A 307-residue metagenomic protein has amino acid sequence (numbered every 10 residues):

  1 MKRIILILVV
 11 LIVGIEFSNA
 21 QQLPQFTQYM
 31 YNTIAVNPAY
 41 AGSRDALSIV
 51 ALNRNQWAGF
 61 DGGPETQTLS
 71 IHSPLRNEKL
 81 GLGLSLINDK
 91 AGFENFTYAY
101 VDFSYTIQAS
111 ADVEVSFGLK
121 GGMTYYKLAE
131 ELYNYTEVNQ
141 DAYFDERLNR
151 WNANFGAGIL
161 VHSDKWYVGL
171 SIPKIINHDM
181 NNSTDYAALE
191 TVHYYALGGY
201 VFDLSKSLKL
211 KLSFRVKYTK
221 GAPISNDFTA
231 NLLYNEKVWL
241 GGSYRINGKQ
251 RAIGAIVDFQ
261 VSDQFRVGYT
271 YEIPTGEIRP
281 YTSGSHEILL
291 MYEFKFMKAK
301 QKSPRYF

Functional and structural regions predicted by a protein language model:
M1-I4, A109-A111: Positively charged n-region of N-terminal signal peptides that target proteins for export
R3-L6, Q22-P24: Short, basic/polar N-terminal leader/transit segment immediately after the initiator methionine
I4-G14: Sec-dependent N-terminal signal peptides
I15-A20: Sec/Tat signal peptide C-region and signal peptidase I cleavage site
Q21-F307: Subset of outer-membrane beta-barrel
